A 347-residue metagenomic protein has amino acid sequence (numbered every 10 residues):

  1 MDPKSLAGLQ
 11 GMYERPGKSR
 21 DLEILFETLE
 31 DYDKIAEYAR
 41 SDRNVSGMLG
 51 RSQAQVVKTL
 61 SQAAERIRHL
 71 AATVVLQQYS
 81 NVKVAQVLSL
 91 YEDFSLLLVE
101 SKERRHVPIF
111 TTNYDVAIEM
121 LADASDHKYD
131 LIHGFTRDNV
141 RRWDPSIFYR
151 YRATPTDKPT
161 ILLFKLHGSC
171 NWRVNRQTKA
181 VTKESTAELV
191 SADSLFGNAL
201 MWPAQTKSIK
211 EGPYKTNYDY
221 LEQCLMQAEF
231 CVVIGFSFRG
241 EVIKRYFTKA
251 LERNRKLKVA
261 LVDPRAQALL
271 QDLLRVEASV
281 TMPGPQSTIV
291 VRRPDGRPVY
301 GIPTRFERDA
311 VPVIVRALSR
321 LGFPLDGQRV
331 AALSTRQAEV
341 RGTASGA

Functional and structural regions predicted by a protein language model:
M1-K4, L9, P16, S208 (+1 more regions): SIR2/sirtuin-family catalytic core signature
M1-M120, H127-Y129, G346-A347: Gly/serine-rich nucleotide phosphate-binding loop at the start of the catalytic core of nucleotide/ADP-ribose-handling
V87-S95, W143-R150, T206-Y220: A Trp-anchored, charged/polar loop motif used as the substrate-binding/catalytic surface of acyl/ester-handling
R105-H106, T160, A228: Short, well-ordered alpha-helix to beta-strand connector turns
I118-M120, W172-R176, E241-V242, L270: Short helix/loop capping segments that flank catalytic or ligand/cofactor-binding pockets
S125-V140, G235: A short alpha->loop->secondary-structure connector
N175, T182-M226: Acidic, metal/cofactor-coordinating or nucleic-acid-engaging core segments within structured domains
